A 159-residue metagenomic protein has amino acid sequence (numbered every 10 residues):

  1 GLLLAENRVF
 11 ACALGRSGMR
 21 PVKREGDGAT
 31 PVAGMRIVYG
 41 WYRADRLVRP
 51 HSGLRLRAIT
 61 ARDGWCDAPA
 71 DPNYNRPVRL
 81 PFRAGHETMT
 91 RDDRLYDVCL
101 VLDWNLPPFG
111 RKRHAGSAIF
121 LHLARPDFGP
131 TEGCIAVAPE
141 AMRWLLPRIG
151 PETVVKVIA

Functional and structural regions predicted by a protein language model:
G1-T131, M142-A159: Cell wall/extracellular polymer interaction/catalysis modules
C134: Short cysteine clusters
A138: Conserved "landmark" site that anchors the functional core of diverse proteins
